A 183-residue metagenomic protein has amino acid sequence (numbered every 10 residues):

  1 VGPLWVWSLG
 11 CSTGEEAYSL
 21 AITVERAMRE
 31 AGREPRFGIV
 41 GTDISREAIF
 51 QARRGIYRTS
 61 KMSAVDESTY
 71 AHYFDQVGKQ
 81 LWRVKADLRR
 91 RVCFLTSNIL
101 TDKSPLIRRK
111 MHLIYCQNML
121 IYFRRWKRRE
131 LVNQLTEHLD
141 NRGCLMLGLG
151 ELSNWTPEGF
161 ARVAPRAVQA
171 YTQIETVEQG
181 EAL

Functional and structural regions predicted by a protein language model:
V1-L4, R33-E34: Short helix-loop-beta connector
P3-G14, V40: Conserved class I S-adenosyl-L-methionine
L9, E30-Y115, M119-K127, L152-N154: Extended basic-aromatic, gly/pro-enriched interface segments that bind polyanionic ligands
T13-A31: Conserved SAM-binding loop of SAM-dependent methyltransferases across substrates and taxa, primarily the Class I
L113, W155-L183: Core SAM-dependent methyltransferase catalytic element
R129-N141: A short glycine-rich, Lys/Arg-flanked "PGG" loop and its adjoining helix->strand segment in the class I
N141-L149: Conserved beta-strand signature within the Rossmann-like core of class I S-adenosyl-L-methionine
